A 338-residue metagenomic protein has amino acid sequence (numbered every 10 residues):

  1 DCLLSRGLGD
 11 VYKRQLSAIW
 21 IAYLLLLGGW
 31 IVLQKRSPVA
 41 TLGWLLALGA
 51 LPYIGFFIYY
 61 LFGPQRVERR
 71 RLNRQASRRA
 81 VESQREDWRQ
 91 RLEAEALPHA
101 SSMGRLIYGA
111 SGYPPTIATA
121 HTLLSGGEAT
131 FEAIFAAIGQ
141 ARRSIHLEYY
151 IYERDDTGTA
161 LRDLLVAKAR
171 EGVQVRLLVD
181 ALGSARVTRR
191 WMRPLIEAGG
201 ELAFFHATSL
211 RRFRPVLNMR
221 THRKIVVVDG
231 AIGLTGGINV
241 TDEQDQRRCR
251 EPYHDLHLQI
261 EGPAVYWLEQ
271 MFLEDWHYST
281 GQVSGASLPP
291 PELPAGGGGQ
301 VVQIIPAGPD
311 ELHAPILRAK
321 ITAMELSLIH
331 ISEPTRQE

Functional and structural regions predicted by a protein language model:
D1-Y12, I329-E338: Single conserved hydrophobic/aromatic residue that forms the stacking wall/gate of nucleotide- or nucleobase-binding
R6, D10-L326: N-terminal localization/anchoring segments of enzymes in phospholipid and broader phosphate metabolism
